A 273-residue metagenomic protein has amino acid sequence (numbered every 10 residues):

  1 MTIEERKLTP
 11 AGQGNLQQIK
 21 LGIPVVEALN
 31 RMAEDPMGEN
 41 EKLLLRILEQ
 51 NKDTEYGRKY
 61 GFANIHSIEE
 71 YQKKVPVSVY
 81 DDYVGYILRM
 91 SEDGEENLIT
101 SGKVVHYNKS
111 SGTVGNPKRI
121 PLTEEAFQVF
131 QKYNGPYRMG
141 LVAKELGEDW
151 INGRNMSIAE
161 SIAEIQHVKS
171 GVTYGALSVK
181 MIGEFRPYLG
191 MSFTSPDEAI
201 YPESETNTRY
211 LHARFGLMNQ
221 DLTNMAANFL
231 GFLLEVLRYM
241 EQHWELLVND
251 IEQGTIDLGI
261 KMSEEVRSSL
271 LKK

Functional and structural regions predicted by a protein language model:
M1-K109, G115-K273: Nucleotide 5′-phosphate-binding alpha/beta core
